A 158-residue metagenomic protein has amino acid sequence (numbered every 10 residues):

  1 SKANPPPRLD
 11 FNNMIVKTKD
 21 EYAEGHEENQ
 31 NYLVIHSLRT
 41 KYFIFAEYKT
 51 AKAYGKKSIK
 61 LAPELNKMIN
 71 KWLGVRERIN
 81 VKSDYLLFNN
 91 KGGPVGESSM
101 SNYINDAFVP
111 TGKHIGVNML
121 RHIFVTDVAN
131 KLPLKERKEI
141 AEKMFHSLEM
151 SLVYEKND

Functional and structural regions predicted by a protein language model:
S1-D10: Basic, Lys/Arg- and aromatic-enriched nucleic-acid-binding interface segment
K2, V16-K19, E47-T50, K91 (+2 more regions): Short, flexible loop/turn elements at secondary-structure junctions
N12-N13, A141: The alpha-helix within a helix-turn-helix
N13-K67: Conserved tyrosine-mediated DNA breakage-rejoining catalytic core shared by Y-recombinases
K19, I123, D127, S147 (+1 more regions): The DNA-recognition helices of helix-turn-helix-type DNA-binding domains
K56-L120, F124, A129: Active-site/catalytic core of tyrosine-dependent DNA strand-transfer enzymes
K113-H114, P133-K156: Short, polar N-cap/turn motifs at the start of nucleic acid-interacting alpha helices
